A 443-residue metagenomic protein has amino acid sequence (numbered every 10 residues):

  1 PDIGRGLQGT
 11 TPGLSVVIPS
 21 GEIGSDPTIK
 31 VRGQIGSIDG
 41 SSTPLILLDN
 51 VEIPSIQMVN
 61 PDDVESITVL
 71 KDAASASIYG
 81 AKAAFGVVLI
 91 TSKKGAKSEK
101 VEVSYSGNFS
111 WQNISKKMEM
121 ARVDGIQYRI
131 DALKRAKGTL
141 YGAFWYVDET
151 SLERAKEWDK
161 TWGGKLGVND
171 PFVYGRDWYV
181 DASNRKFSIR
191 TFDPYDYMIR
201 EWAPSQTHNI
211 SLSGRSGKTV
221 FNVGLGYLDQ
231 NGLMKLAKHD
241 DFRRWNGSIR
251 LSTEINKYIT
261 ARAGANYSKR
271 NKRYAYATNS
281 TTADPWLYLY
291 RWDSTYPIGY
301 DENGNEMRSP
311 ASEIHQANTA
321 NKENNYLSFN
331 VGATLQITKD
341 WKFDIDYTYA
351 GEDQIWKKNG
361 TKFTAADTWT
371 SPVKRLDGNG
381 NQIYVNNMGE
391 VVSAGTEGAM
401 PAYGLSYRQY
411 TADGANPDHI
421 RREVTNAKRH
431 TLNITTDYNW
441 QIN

Functional and structural regions predicted by a protein language model:
P1-G247, T260-R262: Short, small/polar-rich motifs associated with maturation and membrane association, primarily at protein termini
I3, Y326-S328: Short, solvent-exposed loop/turn segments enriched in Ser/Thr/Gly
Y105, V223, V331, I434-T436: Residue-level preference for non-acidic, small/hydrophobic
S106-S110, G226-L228, N266-S268, N330 (+1 more regions): Outer-membrane beta-barrel pore domains and translocons
G107, R129, Q206-H208, W341 (+3 more regions): Polar/charged side chains located within well-ordered beta-strands of beta-rich proteins
I114-K116, K186-G226, Q230-L233, R244-N324 (+3 more regions): Flexible loop and strand-edge segments within Gram-negative outer membrane beta-barrel domains
A121, I130-P194, Y290-E313, P372-T425: Flexible glycine-rich, low-complexity coil/linker segments exposed to the extracellular/periplasmic environment
L251-I255, N324, T334-Y349: A conserved hydrophobic secondary-structure block that centers on an alpha-helix together with its immediately flanking
